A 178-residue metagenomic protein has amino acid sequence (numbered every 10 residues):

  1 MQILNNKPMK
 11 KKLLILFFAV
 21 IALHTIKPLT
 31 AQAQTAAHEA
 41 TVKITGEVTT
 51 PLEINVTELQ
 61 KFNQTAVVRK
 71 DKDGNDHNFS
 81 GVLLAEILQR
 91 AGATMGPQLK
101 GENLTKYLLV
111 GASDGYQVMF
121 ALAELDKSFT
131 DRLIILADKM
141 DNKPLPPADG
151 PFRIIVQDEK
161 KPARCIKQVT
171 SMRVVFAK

Functional and structural regions predicted by a protein language model:
M1-K10: N-terminal secretory signal peptides that target proteins for export/translocation
N6-K7, T25, R132, N142: Short linear motifs in intrinsically disordered/low-complexity regions
I15-T25: Bacterial N-terminal signal peptides
K27-T30: Sec-type signal peptide cleavage vicinity
Q32-K178: N-terminal intrinsically disordered, low-complexity segments enriched in P/E/S/T
